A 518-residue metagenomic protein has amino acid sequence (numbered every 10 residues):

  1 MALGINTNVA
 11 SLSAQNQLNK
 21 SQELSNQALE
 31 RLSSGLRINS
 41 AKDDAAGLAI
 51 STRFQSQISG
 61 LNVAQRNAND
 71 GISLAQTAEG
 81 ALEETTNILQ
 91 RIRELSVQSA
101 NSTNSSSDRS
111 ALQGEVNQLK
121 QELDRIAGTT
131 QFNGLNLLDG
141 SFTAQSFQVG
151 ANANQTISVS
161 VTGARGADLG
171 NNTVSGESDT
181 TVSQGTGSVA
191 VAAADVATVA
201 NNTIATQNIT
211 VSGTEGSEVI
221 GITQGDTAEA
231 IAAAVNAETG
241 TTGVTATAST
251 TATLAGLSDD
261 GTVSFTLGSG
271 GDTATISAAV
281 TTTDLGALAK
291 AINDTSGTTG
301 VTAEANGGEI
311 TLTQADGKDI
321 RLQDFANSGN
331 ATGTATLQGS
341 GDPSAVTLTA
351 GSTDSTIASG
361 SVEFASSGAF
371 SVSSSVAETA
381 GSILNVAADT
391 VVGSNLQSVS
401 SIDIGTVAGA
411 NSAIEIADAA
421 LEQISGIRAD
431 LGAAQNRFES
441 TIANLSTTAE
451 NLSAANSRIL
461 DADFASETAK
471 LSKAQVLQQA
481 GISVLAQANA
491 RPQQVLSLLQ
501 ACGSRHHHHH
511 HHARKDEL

Functional and structural regions predicted by a protein language model:
M1-L518: Primary detection of the long, small/polar-rich alpha-helical "axial" segments characteristic of bacterial flagellar
